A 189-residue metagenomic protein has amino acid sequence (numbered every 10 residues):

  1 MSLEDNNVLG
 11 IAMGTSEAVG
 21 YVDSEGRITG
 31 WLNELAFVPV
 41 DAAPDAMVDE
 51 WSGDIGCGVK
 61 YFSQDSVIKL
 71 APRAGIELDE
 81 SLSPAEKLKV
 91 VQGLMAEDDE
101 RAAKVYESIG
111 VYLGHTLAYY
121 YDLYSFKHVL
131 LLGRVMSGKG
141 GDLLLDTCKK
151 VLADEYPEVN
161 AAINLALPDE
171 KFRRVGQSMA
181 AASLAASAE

Functional and structural regions predicted by a protein language model:
S2-L9, S24, A43-E189: ATP-binding/phosphotransfer module of carbohydrate and carboxylate kinases, centering on a glycine-rich
G10-A12, E17-D23: Short beta-strand scaffold segments in enzyme catalytic cores
G14-E17, P39, V135: Glycine-rich beta-alpha junction loops
G20-P39: Eukaryotic endomembrane system proteins
